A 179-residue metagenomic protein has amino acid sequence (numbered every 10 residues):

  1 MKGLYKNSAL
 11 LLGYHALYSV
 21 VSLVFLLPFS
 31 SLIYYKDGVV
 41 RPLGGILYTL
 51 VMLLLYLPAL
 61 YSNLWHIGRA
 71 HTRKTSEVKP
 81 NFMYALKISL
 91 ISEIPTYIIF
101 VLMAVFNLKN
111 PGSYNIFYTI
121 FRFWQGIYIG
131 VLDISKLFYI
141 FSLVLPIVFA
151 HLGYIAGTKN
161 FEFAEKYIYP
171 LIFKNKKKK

Functional and structural regions predicted by a protein language model:
M1-N63: Transmembrane alpha-helical insertion/packing segments
H15, L43-L55, L86-L90, Y118-R122 (+1 more regions): Alpha-helical transmembrane segments of polytopic membrane proteins
S31-G45, K109-Y114, I134-Y139: Membrane-helix interface and helix-disruption motif detector
Y56-I88: Membrane-helix interface/capping segments
L64-T72, S142-K176: Cytosolic juxtamembrane helix at the C-terminal end of the final transmembrane segment
L86-P111: Hydrophobic alpha-helical membrane-insertion segments
F106-I134: Membrane-interfacial helical/loop segments at transmembrane boundaries in membrane proteins
W124-A150: Hydrophobic alpha-helical transmembrane segments
